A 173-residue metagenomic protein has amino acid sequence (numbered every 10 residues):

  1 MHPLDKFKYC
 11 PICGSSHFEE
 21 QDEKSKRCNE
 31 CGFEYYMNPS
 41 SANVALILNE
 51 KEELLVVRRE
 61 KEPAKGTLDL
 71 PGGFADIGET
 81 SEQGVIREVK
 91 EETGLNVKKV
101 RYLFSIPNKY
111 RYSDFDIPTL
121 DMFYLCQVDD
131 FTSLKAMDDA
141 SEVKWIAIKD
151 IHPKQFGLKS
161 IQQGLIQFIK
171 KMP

Functional and structural regions predicted by a protein language model:
M1-K6, S133-P173: Nudix hydrolase/Nudix homology domain
P3-F7, K24, S41: Short metal-coordination and nucleic-acid-contact micro-motifs, chiefly zinc-binding Cys/His arrays
C10-C13, C28-C31: Short cysteine-rich clusters marking metal-coordination/redox-active sites
F18-E19, Y36: Short functional micro-motifs and their immediate structural scaffolds
E19-S25: Short linker/helix segments within small regulatory modules
E30-L54, F74: Conserved N-terminal beta-strand and adjoining loop/helix that marks the start of the Nudix/MutT-like hydrolase domain
N49-E91: Conserved Nudix-box catalytic region and its N-terminal flanking loop in Nudix hydrolases and closely related
F104-T132: Active-site-adjacent beta-strand/loop module that shapes the phosphate/pyrophosphate-binding cleft
